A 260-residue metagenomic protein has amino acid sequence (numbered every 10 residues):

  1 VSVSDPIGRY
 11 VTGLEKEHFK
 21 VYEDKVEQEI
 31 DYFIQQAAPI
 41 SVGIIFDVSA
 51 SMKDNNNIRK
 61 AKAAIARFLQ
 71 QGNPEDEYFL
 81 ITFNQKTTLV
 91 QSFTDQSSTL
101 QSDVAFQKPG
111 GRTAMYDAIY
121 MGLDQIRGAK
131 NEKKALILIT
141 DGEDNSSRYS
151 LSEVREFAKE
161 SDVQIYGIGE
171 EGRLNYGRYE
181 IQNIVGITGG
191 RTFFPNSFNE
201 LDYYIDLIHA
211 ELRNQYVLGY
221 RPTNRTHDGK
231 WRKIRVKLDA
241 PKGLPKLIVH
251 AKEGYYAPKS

Functional and structural regions predicted by a protein language model:
S2-S260: Scaffold/interface architecture of coatomer-like assemblies
